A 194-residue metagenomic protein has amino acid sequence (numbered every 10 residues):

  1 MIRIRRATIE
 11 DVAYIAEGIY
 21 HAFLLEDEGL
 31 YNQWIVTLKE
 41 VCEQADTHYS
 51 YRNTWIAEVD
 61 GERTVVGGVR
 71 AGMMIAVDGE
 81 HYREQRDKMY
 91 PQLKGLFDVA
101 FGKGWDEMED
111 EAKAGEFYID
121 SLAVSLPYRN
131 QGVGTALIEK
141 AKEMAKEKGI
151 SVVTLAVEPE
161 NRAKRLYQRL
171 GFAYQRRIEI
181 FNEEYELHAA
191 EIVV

Functional and structural regions predicted by a protein language model:
R3-E17, E28-G29, A71: A short beta-loop-alpha structural element at the N-terminal edge of CoA-dependent acyl/N-acetyltransferase catalytic
A16-Q33, A45-D46, V77: Helix-loop element at the rim of GNAT/NAT acetyltransferase active sites that forms part of the acceptor-substrate
N32-T54, V59: Active-site rim helix/loop that mediates acceptor-substrate recognition in acyltransferases
I56, E62-M73, Y118, A123: Conserved beta-strand in the GNAT
M73-E116: Conserved acyl-donor/pantetheine-binding loop and adjacent beta-alpha core of acyl/acetyltransferases and related
G115-F117, A145-A156: Conserved GNAT acetyl-CoA-binding A-motif
N130-E143, Q168-R169: Conserved acetyl-CoA-binding loop-helix of GNAT-fold acetyltransferases
I150-K164, Q168-L170, R176-V194: C-terminal "cap" of GNAT-fold acetyltransferases
